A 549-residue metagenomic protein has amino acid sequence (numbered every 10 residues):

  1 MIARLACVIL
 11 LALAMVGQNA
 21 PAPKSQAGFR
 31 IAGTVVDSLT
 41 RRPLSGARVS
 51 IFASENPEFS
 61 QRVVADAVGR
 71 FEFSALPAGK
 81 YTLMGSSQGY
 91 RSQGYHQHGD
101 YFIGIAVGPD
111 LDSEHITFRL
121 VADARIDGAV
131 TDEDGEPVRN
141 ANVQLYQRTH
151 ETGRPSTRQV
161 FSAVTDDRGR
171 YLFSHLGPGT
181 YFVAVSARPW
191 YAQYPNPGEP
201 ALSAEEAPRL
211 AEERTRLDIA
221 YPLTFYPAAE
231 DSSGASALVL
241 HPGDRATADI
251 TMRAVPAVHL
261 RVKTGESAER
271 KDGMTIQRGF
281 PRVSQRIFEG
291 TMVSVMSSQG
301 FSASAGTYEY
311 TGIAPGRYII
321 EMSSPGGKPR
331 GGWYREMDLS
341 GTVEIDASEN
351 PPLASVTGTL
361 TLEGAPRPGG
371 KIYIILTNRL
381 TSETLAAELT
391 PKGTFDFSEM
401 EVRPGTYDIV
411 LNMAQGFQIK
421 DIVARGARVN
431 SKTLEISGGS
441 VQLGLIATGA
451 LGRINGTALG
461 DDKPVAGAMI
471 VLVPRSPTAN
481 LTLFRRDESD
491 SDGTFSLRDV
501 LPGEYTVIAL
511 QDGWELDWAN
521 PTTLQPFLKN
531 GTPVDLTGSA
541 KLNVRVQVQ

Functional and structural regions predicted by a protein language model:
I2-Q549: Long luminal/extracellular ectodomains of secretory-pathway precursor proteins
